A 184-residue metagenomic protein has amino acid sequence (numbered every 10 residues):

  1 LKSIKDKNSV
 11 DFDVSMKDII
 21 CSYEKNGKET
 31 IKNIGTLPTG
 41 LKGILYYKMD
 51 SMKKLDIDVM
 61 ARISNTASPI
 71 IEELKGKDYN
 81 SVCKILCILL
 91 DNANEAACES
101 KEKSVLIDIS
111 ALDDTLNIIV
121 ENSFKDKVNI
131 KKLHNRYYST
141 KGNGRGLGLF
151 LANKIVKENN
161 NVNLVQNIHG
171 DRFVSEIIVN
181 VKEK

Functional and structural regions predicted by a protein language model:
L1-K5, K77-K101: Conserved ATP-binding N-box helix of the HATPase_c
K2-T39, E72-E73: Histidine phosphotransfer helical core of two-component systems
V14-K17, C21, I34-I57, A61-R62: Short beta-to-alpha transition helix within the HATPase_c
N33-T36, A61-I85: Conserved short strand/loop->alpha-helix "switch" segment adjacent to the catalytic nucleotide/phosphoryl-transfer site
S64, S104-D114: Short beta-strand/loop element within the Bergerat-fold HATPase_c
L116-G146: Glycine-rich/acidic phosphate-handling loop/turn and adjacent ATP-lid/helix of nucleotide-binding kinase/ATPase domains
L151-V162: Conserved glycine-/histidine-rich ATP-lid loop and adjacent helix of the Bergerat-fold HATPase_c
N160-D171: Glycine-rich ATP-binding loops of the HATPase_c
